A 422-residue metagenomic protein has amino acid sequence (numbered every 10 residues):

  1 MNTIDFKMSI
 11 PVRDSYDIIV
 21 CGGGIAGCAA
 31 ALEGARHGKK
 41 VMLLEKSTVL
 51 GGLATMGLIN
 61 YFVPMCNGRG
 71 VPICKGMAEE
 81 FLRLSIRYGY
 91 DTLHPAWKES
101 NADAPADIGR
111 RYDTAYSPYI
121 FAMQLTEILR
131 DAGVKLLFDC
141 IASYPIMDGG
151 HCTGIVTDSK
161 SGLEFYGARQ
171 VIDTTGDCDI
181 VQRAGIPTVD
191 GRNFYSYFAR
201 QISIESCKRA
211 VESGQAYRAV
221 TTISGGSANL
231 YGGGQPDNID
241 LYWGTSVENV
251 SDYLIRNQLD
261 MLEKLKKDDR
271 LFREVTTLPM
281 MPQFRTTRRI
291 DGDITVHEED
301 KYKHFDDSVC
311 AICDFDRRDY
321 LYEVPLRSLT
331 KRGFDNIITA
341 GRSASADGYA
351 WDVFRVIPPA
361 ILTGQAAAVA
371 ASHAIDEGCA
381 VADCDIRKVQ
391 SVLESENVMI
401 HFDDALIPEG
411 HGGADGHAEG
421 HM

Functional and structural regions predicted by a protein language model:
M1-I18: Extreme N-terminal leader/targeting segments of oxidoreductases
K7, S15, E33, K39-K40 (+4 more regions): Conserved N-terminal/central alpha/beta ligand/cofactor-binding core
S9, L53-T55, M77, A96 (+8 more regions): Flavin (FAD/FMN)-binding glycine-rich loop and adjacent Rossmann-like elements that form
V12-Y16, A26-G27, L136, E164: Ligand-binding pocket scaffold of soluble enzyme catalytic domains
I18-M42: N-terminal Rossmann-like FAD-binding beta1-loop-alpha1 element of flavoenzymes
G27-C28, L50-L53, A106, P145 (+2 more regions): Flexible loop/turn segments at secondary-structure boundaries
I146-T153: A short, glycine/Asx- and small/polar-enriched loop/turn that sits immediately N-terminal to a beta-strand
